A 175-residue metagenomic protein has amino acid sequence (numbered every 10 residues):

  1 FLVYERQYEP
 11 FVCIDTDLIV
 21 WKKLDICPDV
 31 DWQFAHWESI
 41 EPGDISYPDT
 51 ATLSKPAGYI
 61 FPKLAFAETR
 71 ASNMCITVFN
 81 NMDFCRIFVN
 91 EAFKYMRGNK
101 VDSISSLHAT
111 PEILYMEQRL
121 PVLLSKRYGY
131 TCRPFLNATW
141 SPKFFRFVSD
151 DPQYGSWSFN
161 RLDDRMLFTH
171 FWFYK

Functional and structural regions predicted by a protein language model:
F1-I14, L18-K22: A conserved donor-nucleotide-binding helix/loop in the catalytic core of Leloir-type glycosyltransferases
Q7, I14-T16, A35-W37, F79-N80: Short His-Asn-centered micro-motif
E9-P10, V30, Y130: Short coil/turn segments at beta-strand junctions that form active-site/ligand-binding loops
T16, K23, F135-T139: Short, well-ordered beta-to-alpha junction loops that form the rim of enzyme active sites and present histidine/acidic
V20-P56: Conserved donor-nucleotide/metal-binding helix-loop-beta segment in metal-dependent transferases, i.e., the alpha-helix
S54-A67: Short, flexible, basic/aromatic active-site loop/helix in glycosyltransferases
F66-L167: Catalytic core and acceptor-binding pocket of nucleotide-sugar-dependent glycosyltransferases
F173-Y174: Short, intrinsically disordered, charge-balanced linker/junction segments flanking boundaries in proteins
